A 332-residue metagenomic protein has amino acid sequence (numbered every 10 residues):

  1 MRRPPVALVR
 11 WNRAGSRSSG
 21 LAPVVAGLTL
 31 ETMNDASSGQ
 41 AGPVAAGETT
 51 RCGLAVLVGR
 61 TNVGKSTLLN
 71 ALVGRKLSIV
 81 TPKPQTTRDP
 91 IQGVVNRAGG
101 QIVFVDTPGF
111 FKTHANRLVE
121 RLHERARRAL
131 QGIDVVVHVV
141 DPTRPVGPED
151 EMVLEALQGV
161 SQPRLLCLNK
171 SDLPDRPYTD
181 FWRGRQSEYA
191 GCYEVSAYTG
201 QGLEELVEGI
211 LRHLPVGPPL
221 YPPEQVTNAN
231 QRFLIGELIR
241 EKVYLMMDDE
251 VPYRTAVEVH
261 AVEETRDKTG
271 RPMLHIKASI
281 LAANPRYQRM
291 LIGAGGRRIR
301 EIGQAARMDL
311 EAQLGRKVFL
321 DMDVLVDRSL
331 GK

Functional and structural regions predicted by a protein language model:
A7, R17-P23: Short, low-complexity intrinsically disordered segments enriched in A/P/G/S/L with frequent Arg, especially at protein
V24, L28-T29: Short, positively charged and aromatic/hydrophobic N-terminal segments
L30, N34-A115, E124: Conserved G1/Walker A P-loop phosphate-binding module
P84-T86, P108-F111, P142-V146, S171-D175 (+5 more regions): Conserved nucleotide-binding/hydrolysis micro-motifs of P-loop NTPases
E124-A190: Conserved C-terminal guanine-recognition region of P-loop GTPase G domains, centered on the G4
P163, D172-V226: Canonical P-loop GTPase G-domain recognition
Q231-K332: P-loop NTP-binding site
